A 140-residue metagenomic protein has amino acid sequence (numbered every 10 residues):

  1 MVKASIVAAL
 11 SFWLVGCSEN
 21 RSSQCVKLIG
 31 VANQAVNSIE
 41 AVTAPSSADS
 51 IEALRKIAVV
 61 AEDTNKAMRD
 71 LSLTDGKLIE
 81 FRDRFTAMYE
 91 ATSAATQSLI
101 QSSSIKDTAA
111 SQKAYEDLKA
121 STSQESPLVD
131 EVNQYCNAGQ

Functional and structural regions predicted by a protein language model:
M1-I6: Bacterial N-terminal signal peptides that target proteins for export
W13-G16: C-terminal motif of bacterial Sec signal peptides marking the signal peptidase cleavage site
S18-N20: Bacterial signal peptide processing site
Q24-G139: Alpha-helical segments in soluble extracytoplasmic regions
